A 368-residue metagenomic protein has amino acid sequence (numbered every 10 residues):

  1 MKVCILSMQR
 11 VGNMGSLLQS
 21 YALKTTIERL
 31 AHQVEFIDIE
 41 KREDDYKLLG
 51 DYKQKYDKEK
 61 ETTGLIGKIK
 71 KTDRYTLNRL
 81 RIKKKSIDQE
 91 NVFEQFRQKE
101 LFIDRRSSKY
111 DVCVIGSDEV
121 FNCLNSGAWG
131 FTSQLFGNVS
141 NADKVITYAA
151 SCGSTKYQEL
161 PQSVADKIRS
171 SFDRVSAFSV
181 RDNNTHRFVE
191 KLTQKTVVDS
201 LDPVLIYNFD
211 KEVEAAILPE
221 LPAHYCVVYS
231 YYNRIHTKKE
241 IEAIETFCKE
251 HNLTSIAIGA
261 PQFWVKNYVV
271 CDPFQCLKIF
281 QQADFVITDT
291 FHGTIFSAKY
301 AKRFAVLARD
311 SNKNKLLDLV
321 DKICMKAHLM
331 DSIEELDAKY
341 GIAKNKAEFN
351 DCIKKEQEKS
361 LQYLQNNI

Functional and structural regions predicted by a protein language model:
M1-I368: Active-site anion-handling motifs in enzyme catalytic cores
